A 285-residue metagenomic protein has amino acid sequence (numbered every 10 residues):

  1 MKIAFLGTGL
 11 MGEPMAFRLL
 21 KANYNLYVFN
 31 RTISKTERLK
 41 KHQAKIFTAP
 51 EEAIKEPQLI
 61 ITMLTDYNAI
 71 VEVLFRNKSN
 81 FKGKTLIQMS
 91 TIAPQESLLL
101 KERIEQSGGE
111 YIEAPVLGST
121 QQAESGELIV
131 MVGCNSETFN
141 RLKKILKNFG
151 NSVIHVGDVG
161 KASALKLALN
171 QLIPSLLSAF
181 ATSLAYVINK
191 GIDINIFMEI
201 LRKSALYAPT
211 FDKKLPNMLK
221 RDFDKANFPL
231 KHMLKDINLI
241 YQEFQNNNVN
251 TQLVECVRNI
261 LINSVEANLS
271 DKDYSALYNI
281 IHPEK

Functional and structural regions predicted by a protein language model:
M1-M63, K82-T85, T120: NAD(P)+-binding Rossmann beta1-loop-alpha1 motif at the extreme N-terminus of oxidoreductases
M15-A16, K35, L100, I145 (+1 more regions): Hydrophobic residues within alpha-helices that form the first helical element adjacent to the glycine-rich loop
L26, I46, Y111-I112, V153 (+2 more regions): Hydrophobic beta-strand scaffold residues
T48-K55, L59-I61, D66-L128: Rossmann-like NAD(P)(H) cofactor-binding subdomain of soluble oxidoreductases
I92-Q171: Rossmann-fold dinucleotide-binding core
K161-E284: Helical "substrate-binding/catalytic lid" subdomain of Rossmann-like NAD(P)-dependent dehydrogenases/reductases
